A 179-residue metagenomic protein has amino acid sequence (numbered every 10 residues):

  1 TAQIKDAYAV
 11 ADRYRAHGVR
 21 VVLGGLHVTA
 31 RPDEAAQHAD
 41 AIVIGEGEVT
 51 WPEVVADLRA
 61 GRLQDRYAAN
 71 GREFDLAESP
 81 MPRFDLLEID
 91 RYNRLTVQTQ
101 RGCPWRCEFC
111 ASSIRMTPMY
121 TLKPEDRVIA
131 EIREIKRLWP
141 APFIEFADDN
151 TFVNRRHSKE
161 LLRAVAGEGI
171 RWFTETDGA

Functional and structural regions predicted by a protein language model:
T1-L76: Glycine-rich beta-alpha loop elements in corrinoid/cobalamin-binding modules across cobalamin-dependent enzymes
P80-A179: Radical SAM [4Fe-4S] cluster-binding motif and immediate context
